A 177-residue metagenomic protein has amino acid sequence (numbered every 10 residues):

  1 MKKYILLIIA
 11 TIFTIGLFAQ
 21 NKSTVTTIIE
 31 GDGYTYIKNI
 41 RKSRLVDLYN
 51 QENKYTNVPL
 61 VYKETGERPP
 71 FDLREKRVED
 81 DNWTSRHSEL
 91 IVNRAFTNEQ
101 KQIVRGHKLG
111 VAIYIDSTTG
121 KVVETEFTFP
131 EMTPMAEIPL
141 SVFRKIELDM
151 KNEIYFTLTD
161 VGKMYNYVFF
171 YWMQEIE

Functional and structural regions predicted by a protein language model:
M1-T27: Bacterial Sec-dependent N-terminal signal peptides
Q20-E177: Charge-biased low-complexity segments
